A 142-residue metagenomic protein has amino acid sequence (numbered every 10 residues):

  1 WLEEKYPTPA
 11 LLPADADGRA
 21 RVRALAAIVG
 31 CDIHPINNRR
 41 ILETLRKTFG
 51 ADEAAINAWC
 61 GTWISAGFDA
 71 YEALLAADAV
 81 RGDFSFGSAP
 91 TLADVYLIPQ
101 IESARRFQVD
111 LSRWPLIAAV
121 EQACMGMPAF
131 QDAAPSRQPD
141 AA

Functional and structural regions predicted by a protein language model:
W1-A55, A76: GST-like domain detector, emphasizing the conserved glutathione-binding G-site in the N-terminal thioredoxin-like
P7-P9, A73-G87, A129-A133: Surface-exposed helix-capping loop/turn segments at secondary-structure junctions
L11, A54-G61, F107-D110: Active-site rim elements
L11-R21, W59-C60, V80-A93: All-alpha amphipathic helical-bundle segments outside canonical DNA-binding/catalytic cores that form hydrophobic
L25, F49-I56, G61, A118-D132: Short, mixed-charge aromatic SLiMs
I36-R40, F84-D110, A118, A123-G126 (+1 more regions): GST superfamily/GST-like fold recognition
A58-A77: Amphipathic alpha-helical packing segments from all-alpha helical-bundle domains
A133-A142: Terminal-tail/helix-coil boundary detector
